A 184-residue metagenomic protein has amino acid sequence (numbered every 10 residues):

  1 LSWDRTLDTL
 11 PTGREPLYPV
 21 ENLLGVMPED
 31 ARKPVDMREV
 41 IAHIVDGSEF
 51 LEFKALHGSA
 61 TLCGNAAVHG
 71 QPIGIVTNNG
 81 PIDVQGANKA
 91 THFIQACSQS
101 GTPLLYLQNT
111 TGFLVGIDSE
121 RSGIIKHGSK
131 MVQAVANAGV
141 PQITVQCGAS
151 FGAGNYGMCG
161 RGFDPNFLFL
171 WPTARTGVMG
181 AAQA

Functional and structural regions predicted by a protein language model:
L1-A184: Ligand-binding clefts of soluble mixed alpha/beta catalytic domains
